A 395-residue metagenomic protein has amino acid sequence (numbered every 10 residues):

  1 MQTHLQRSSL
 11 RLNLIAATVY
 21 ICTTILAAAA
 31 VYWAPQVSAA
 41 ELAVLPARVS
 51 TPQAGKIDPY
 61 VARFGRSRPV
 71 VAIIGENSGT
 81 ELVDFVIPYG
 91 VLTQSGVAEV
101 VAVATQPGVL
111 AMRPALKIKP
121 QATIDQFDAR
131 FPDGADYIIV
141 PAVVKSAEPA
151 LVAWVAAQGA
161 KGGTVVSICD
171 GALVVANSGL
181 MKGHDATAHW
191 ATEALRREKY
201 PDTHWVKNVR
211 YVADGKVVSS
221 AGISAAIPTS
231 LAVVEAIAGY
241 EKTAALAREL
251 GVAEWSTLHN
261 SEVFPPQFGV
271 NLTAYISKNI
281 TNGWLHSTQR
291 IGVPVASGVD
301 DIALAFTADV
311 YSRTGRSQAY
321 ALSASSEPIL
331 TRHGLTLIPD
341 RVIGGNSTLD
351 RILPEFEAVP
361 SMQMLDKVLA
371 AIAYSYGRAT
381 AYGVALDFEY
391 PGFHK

Functional and structural regions predicted by a protein language model:
L5, S9-V165, L173-N177, K207 (+1 more regions): Extended, subdomain-level signal for the structured scaffold at the beginning of enzyme domains
N77, D185, H189, G215 (+2 more regions): Glycine- and other small-residue-rich loops at beta-strand/loop junctions that grip anionic moieties
V165-V166, A186: A short beta-strand/loop micro-motif in the catalytic core of glycosyltransferases that engages the nucleotide-sugar
C169: Aromatic-residue-lined binding/catalytic grooves and analogous aromatic/hydrophobic interfacial grooves in multimeric
S178-G179, G215-A236: Short alpha-helices
K182-K207: A conserved active-site-flanking secondary-structure segment within enzyme catalytic domains
W190, A194, I227-A232, A244: Residues on a specific face of well-ordered alpha-helices
W205-V218, G251-V252: Conserved Rossmann-fold dehydrogenase catalytic segment
